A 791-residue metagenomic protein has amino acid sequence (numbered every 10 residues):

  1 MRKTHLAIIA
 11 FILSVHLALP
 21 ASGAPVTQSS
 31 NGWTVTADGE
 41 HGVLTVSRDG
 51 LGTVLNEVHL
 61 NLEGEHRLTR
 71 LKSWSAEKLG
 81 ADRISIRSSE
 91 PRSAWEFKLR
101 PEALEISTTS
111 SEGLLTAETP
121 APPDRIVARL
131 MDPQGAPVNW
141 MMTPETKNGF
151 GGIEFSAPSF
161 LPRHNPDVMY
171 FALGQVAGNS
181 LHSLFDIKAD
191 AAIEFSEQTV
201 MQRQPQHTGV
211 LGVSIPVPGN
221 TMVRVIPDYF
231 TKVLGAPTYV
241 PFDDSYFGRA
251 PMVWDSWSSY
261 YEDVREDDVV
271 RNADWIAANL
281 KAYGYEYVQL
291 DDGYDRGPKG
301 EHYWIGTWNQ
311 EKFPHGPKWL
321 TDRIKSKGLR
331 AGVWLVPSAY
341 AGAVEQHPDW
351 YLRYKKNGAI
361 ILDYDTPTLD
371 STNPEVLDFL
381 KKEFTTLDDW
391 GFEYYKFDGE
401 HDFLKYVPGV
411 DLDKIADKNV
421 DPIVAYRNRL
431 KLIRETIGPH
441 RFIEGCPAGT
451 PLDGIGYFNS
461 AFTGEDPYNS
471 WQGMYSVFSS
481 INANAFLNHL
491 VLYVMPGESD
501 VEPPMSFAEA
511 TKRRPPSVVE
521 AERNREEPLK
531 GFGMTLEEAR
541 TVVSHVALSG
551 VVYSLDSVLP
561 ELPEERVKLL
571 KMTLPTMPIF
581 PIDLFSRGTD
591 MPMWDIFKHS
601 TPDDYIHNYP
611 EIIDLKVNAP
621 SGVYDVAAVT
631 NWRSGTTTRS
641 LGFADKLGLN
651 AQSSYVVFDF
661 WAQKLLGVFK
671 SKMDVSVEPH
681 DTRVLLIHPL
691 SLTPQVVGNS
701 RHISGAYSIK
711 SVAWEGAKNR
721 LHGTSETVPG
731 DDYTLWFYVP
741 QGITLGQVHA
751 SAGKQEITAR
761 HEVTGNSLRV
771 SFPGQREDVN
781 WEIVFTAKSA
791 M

Functional and structural regions predicted by a protein language model:
A7-A18: Bacterial N-terminal signal peptides
P25-S29, V35-Y287, E311, Y394: Carbohydrate-recognition beta-sandwich/jelly-roll modules in extracellular/periplasmic carbohydrate-active proteins
M131-M142, D645-A662, Y738-K754: Solvent-exposed beta-hairpin/edge-strand motifs
D167, V546-S549, S554-D556, W594-L649 (+2 more regions): Carbohydrate-binding surface patches
E197-V200, Q652-K672, V748-R769: Solvent-exposed beta-strand/loop surfaces of large extracellular or lumenal domains
V223, V668-A706, T764-M791: C-terminal beta-strand-rich structural cap/linker in extracellular carbohydrate-active enzymes
A250-W254, S258-T385, F392-I415: Aromatic-lined carbohydrate-binding/catalytic grooves of carbohydrate-active enzymes
Q346-D378, K382, V424-E564, F585-G588 (+2 more regions): Glycan-recognition surfaces
